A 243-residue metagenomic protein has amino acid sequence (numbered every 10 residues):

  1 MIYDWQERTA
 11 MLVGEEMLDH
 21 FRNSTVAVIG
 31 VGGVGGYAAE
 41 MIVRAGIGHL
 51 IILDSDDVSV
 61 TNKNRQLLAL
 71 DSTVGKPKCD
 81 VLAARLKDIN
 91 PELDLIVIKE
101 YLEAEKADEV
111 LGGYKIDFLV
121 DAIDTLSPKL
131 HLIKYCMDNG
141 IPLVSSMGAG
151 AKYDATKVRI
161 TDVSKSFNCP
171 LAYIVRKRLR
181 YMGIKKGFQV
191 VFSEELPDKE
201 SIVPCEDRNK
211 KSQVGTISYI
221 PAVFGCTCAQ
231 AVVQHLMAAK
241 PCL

Functional and structural regions predicted by a protein language model:
M1-A27: N-terminal charged helix/coil linker that caps or initiates catalytic domains
I2, G112-D117, T125-P128, D138-N139 (+3 more regions): Glycine-rich phosphate/adenylate-binding loop
V28-G30, L53: Conserved N-terminal Rossmann-fold NAD(P)-binding element of oxidoreductases
V34-G35: Hydrophobic/small residue at the entry helix of a nucleotide-binding pocket
I47, I52-N90: Glycine-rich phosphate-binding loop and adjoining beta1-alpha1-beta2 segment of Rossmann-like nucleotide-binding folds
K99-A107: Conserved SAM/SAH-binding loop
